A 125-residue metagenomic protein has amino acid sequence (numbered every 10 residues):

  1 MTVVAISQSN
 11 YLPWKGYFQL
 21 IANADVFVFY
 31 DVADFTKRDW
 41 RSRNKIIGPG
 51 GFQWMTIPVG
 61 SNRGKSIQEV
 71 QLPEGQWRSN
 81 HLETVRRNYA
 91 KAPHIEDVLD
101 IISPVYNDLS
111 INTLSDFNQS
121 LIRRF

Functional and structural regions predicted by a protein language model:
M1-R124: Residues lining hydrophobic/aromatic ligand-binding pockets adjacent to catalytic sites
